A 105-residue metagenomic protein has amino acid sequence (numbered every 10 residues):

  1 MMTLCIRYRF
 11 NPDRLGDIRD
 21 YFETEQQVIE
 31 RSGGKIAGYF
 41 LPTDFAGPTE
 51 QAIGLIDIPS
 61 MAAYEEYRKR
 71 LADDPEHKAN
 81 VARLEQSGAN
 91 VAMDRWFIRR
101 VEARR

Functional and structural regions predicted by a protein language model:
M1, R19, A62-Y64, H77 (+2 more regions): A general, composition-driven signal for non-globular sequence regions
M1-D17, Y21: Surface-exposed interaction/gating patches
M2-R9, Y39-A72: Short, well-ordered beta-strand segments in beta-rich or mixed alpha/beta enzyme and ligand-binding folds
I6-Y8, D13, Y67-K69, A82 (+2 more regions): Short, intrinsically disordered low-complexity segments
P12-R14, S60-A62, V101: Residues that cap or initiate secondary-structure elements
R14-F40, A72, E76, N80-R83: Short amphipathic alpha-helical segments
G16-I18, Y64-E66, R105: Short acidic, gly/pro-rich beta-turn/loop elements at beta-sheet edges and active-site/ligand-binding grooves
S32-I53, K78-R105: Glycine-rich beta-strand-turn "strand-cap" elements at beta-sheet edges
